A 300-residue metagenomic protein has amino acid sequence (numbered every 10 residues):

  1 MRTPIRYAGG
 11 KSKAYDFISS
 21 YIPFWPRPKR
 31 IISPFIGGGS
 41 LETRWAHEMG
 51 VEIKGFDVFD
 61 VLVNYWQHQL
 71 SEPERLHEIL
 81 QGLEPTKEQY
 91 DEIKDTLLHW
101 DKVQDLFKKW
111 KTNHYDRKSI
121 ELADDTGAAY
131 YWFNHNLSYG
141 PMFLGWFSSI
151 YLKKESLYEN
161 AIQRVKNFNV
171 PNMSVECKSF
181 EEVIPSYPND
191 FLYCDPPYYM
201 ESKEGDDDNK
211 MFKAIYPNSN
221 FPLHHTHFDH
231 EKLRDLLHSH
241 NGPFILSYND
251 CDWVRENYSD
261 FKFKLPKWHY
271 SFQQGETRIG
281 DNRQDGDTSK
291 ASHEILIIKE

Functional and structural regions predicted by a protein language model:
M1-G55, K178-F191, Y199-E300: Class I S-adenosyl-L-methionine
M1-W25, P73-Y216, S239: SAM-dependent nucleic-acid methyltransferase catalytic core
F59: Conserved SAM/SAH-binding beta-strand->alpha-helix loop
V63: Short alpha-helix immediately C-terminal to the canonical SAM-binding loop
W66: Conserved SAM-binding loop
S71-R75, K262-K264: Short, hinge-like loop/turn segments at secondary-structure boundaries
